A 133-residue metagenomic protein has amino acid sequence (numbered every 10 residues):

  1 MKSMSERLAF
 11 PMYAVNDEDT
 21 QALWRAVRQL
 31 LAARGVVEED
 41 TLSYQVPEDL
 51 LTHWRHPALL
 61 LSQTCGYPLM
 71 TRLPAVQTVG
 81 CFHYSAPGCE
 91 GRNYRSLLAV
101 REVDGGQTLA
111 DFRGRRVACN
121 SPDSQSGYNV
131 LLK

Functional and structural regions predicted by a protein language model:
M1-P74, C81-Y84, G91-Y94: N-terminal hydrophobic or amphipathic helices and topogenic motifs
A9-L30, G91, R95-K133: Bilobed "Venus flytrap"/periplasmic-binding protein-like clamshell domains and structurally analogous long
T78-C81, C119: Structural signal for conserved beta-strand scaffold positions within catalytic alpha/beta enzyme cores
V79, P87-C89, S124: Short, flexible, glycine-rich and Lys/Arg-enriched loop motifs at helix boundaries that contact anionic partners
